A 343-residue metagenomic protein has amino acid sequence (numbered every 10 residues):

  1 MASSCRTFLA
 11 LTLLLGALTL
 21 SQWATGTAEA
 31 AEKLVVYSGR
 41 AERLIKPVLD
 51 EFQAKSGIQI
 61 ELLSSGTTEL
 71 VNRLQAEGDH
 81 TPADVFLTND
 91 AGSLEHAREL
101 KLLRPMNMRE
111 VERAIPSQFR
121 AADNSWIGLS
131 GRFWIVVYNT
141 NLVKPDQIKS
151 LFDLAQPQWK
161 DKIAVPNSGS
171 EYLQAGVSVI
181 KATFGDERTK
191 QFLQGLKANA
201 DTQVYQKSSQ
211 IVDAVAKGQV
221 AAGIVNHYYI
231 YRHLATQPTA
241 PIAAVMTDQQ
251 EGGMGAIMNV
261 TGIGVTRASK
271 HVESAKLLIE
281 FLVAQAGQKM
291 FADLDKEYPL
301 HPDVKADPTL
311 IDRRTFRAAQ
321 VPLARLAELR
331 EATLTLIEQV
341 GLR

Functional and structural regions predicted by a protein language model:
M1-K33: Short, low-complexity disordered leader/linker segments with a strong preference for bacterial N-terminal type II
G39-K46, S65-E69, P82-Q219, G252-M254: Extracytoplasmic ligand-binding site segments that recognize negatively charged/polar headgroups
G39-Q59, H233: Short, polar/charged alpha-helical segment
V48, R188-F192, N226, T261 (+2 more regions): Short amphipathic alpha-helical coupling segments at ligand-binding clamshell hinges and other catalytic/signaling
G92-H96, A216, A221-I242: A ligand-binding cleft/hinge motif common to bilobed small-molecule-binding domains
I135-L142, M258-H271, M290: A bilobed periplasmic-binding-protein/Venus flytrap-type ligand-binding module shared by bacterial periplasmic
D161-S168, F281-V304: Periplasmic-binding protein-like
E187-T189, E297-R343: An extracytoplasmic/periplasmic, membrane-proximal ligand-sensing/linker region
